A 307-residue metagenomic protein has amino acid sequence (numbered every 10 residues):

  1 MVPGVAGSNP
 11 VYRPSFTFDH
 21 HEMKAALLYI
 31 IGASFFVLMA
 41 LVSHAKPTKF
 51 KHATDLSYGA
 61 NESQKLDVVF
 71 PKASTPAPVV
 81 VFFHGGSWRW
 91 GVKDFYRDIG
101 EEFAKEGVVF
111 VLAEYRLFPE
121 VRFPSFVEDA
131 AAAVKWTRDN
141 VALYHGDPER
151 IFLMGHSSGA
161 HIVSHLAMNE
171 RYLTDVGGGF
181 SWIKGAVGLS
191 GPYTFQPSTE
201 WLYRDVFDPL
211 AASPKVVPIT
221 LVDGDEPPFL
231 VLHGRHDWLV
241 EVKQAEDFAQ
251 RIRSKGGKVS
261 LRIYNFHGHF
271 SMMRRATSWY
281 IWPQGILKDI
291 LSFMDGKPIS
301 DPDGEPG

Functional and structural regions predicted by a protein language model:
K46-S74: N-terminal cap/lid segment of alpha/beta-hydrolase-fold proteins
P76-G86: Short beta-strand element of the alpha/beta-hydrolase
V92-L112: Short amphipathic alpha-helix adjacent to the substrate-entry channel of hydrolases
A132-W201, S213-P214: Primarily recognizes the serine-hydrolase "nucleophile elbow" in alpha/beta-hydrolase and SGNH/GDSL folds
S158, I219, R235-D237, F266-G268 (+1 more regions): Acidic beta-to-alpha connecting loop that harbors the catalytic carboxylate
D225, V231-H233, D237: Short beta-strand/loop motif that positions the catalytic acidic residue of the alpha/beta-hydrolase fold
W238-D247: Conserved alpha/beta-hydrolase "acid-adjacent" motif
E246, R253-G307: C-terminal catalytic histidine-bearing segment of alpha/beta-hydrolase fold enzymes
